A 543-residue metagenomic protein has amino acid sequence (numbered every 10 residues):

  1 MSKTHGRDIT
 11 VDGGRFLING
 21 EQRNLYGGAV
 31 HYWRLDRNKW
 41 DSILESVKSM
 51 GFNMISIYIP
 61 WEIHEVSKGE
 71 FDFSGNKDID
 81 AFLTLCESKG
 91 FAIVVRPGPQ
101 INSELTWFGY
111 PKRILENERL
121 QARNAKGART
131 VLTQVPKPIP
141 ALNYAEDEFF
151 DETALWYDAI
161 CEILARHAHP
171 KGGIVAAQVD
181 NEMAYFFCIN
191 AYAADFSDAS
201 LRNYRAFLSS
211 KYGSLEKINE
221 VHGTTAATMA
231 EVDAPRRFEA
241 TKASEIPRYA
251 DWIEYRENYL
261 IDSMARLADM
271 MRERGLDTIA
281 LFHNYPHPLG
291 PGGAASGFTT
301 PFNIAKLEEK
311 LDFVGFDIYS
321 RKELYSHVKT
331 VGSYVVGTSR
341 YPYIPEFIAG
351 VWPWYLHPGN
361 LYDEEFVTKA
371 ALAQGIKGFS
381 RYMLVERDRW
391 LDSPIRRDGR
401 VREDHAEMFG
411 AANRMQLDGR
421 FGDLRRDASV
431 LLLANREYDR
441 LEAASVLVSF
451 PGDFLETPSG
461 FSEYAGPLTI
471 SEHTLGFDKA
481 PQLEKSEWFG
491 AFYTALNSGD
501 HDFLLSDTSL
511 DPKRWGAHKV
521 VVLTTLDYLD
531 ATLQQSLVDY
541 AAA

Functional and structural regions predicted by a protein language model:
M1-M54: N-terminal carbohydrate-binding accessory modules
G20, V47, I55, C86 (+7 more regions): Conserved, mostly hydrophobic/aromatic
N24-G28, I55-I57, I93-P97, V175-V179 (+4 more regions): Hydrophobic faces of well-ordered beta-strands that scaffold small-molecule active sites in alpha/beta enzyme cores
N24-R37, W61-K77, T133-L155, I163 (+9 more regions): The substrate-binding groove and active-site-proximal loops of carbohydrate-active enzymes, especially glycoside
W33-S49, G293-L307, H327-V328, L361-A370 (+1 more regions): Short, acidic/polar
W40-R119, L267-A268, R272, D527-Y528: Aromatic-lined substrate-binding rim segments of carbohydrate-active enzymes
L115-F302: Polysaccharide-binding and catalytic clefts of secreted carbohydrate-active enzymes
V232-E245, Y249-I253, S263-A265, D269 (+4 more regions): Carbohydrate-binding surfaces of carbohydrate-active enzymes
